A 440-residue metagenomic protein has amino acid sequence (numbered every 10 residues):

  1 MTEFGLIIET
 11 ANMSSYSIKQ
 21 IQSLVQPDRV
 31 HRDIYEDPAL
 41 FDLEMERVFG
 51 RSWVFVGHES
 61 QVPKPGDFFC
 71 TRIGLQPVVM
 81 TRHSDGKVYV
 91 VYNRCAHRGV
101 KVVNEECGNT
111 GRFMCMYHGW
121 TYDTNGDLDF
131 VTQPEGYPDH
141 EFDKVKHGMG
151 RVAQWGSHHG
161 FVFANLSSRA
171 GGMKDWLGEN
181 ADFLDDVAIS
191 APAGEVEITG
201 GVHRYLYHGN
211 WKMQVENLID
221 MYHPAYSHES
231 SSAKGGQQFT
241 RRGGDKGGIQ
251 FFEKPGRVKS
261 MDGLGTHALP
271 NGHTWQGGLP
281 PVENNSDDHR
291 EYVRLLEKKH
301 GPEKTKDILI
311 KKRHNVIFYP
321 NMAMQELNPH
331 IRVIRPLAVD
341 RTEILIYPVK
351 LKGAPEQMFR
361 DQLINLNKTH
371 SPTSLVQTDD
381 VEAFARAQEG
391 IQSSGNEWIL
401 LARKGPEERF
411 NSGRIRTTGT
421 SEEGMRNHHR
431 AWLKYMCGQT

Functional and structural regions predicted by a protein language model:
T2, Q61-D182: Rieske [2Fe-2S] iron-sulfur-binding domain
T2-E9: N-terminal low-complexity, Ser/Thr- and acidic-residue-enriched intrinsically disordered segments
I8, R82, K87, A153-T440: C-terminal catalytic domain of Rieske-type non-heme iron oxygenases
A11-Y16: N-terminal, Lys/Arg- and Ser/Thr-rich interaction peptides
I18-I34: Short, contiguous pre-domain boundary segments
D33-I34, P38-I73: Glycine/alanine-rich phosphate-binding loops at beta-alpha junctions
F49-W53, V100, H223: Generic structural signal for secondary-structure transition and capping sites
R51-P63, Q133-P138, K312-F318: Short Pro/Gly-enriched beta-strand edge/turn motifs at strand-loop
